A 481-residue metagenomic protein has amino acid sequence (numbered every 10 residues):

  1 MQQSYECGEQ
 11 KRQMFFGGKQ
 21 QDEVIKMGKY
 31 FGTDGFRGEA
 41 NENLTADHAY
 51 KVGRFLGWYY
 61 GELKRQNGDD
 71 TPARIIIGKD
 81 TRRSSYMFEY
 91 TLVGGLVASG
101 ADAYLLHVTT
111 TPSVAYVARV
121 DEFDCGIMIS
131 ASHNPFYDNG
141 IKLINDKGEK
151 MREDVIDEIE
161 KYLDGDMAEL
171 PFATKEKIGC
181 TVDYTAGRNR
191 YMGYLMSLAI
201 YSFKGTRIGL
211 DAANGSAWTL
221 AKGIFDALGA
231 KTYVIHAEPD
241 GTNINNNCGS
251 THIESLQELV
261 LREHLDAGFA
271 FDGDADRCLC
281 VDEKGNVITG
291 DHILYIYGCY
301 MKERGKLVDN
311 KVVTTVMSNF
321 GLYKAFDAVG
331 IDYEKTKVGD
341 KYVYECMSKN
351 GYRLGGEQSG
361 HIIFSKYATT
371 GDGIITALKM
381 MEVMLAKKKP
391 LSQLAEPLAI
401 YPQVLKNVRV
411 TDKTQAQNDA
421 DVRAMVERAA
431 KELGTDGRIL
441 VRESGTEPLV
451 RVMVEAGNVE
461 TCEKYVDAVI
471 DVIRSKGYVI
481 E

Functional and structural regions predicted by a protein language model:
E9-K26: Short, Lys/Arg-enriched N-terminal segments with co-localized hydrophobic residues within the first ~10-30 amino acids
Q13, F136-N139, L143-R152, K161 (+3 more regions): Replace "Mg2+/Mn2+-dependent" with "divalent metal-dependent
D22-G94, A98-S99, T181-I208, T414-Q415: An N-terminal, well-structured beta->alpha segment
E39, N139-E263: Gly/Ser/Thr-enriched, mixed-charge loops and adjacent short helices that form phosphate/oxyanion-binding elements
R74-D138, G223-V281: N-terminal small/polar loop signature for handling phosphorylated ligands or for N-terminal nucleophile
D157-M192, S197, E283-G356, I362-F364: Proline/glycine-rich low-complexity loops and linkers
A267, R304-E481: Phosphate-binding and adjacent anionic-ligand microenvironments
